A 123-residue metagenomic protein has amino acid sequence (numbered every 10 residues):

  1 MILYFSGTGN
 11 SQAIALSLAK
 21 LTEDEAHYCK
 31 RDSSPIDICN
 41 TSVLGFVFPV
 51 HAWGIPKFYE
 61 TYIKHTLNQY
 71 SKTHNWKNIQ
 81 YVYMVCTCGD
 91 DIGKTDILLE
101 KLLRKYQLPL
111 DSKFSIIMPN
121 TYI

Functional and structural regions predicted by a protein language model:
M1-L3: Extreme N-terminal starter segment of soluble prokaryotic enzymes
T8-A13, S17-S33, C39-I123: FMN-binding flavodoxin-like domain, especially the glycine-rich phosphate-binding loop
